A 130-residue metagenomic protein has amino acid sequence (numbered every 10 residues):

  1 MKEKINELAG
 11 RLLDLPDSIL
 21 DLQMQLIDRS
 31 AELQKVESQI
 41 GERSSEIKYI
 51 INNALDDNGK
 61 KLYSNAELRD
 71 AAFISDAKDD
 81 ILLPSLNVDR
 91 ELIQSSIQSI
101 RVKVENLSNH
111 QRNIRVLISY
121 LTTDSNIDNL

Functional and structural regions predicted by a protein language model:
M1-D28: Short, charge-rich amphipathic alpha-helices with coiled-coil/heptad character
K2-E3, T123-L130: Short acidic DE-rich linear segments
L8, V116-S125: Short A/G/S/P-biased low-complexity tracts
S30-A72: Extended alpha-helical coiled-coil "stalk/arm" regions that act as elongated linkers or oligomerization scaffolds
S30-G41, I81-S119: Long amphipathic alpha-helical coiled-coil segments
D56-Q94: Short, glycine/alanine-rich amphipathic alpha-helical segment that often forms an alpha-turn-alpha hairpin
